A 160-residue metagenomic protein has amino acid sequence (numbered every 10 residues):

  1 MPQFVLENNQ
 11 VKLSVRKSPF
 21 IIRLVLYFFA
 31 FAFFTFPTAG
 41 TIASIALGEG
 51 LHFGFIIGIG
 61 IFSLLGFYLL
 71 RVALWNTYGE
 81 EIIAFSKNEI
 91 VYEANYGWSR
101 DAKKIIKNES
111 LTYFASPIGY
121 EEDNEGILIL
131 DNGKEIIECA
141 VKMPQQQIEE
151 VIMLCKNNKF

Functional and structural regions predicted by a protein language model:
M1-E7, M153, N157-F160: Low-complexity, intrinsically disordered extramembrane tails and loops of integral membrane proteins
M1-P19: Cytosolic juxtamembrane N-terminal segments of multi-pass membrane proteins
Q3, E80-I82: Short, surface-exposed charged micro-motifs
Q10, I82, N88-E89: Structural motif
R16-E80: Alpha-helical transmembrane spans
K17-P19, W75, E89-Q145: Non-transmembrane, membrane-adjacent beta-strand/coil modules in membrane-associated proteins and peripheral
R23-F36, F53, N95-K104, E138-M153: Extended intrinsically disordered, low-complexity coil regions enriched in Ser, Thr, Gly, Ala and often Pro
L74-E80, K87, Q147-V151: Cytosolic juxtamembrane helix at the C-terminal end of the final transmembrane segment
